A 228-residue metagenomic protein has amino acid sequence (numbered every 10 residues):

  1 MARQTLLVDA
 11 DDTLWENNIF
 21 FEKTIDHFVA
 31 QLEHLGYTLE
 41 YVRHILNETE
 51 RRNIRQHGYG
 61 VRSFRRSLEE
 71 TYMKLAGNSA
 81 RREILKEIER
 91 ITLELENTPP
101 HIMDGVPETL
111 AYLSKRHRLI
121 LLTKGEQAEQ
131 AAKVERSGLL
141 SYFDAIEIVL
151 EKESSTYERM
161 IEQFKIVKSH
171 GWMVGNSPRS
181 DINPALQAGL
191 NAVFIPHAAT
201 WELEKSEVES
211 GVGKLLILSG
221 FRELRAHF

Functional and structural regions predicted by a protein language model:
M1-I45: Active-site neighborhood of HAD-like aspartate-dependent phosphohydrolases
M1-Q4, P107, A111, R118 (+1 more regions): Asp-based, Mg2+/Mn2+-dependent phosphohydrolase catalytic module
F21-V29, R65, E69, Q127: An amphipathic alpha-helix signature
T24-F28, L46, E50, I88-T92 (+2 more regions): Hydrophobic alpha-helical core bundles mediating ligand binding, dimerization, or RNAP-core interactions
E33-E48, G77-I88, Y142: Short, surface-exposed acidic
T49-E94: A metal-dependent, Asp-based hydrolase signature
E87-P107: Long amphipathic N-terminal alpha/beta scaffold segment
T123: Conserved phosphate-coupling serine/threonine residues in phosphotransfer and NTP-handling enzymes
